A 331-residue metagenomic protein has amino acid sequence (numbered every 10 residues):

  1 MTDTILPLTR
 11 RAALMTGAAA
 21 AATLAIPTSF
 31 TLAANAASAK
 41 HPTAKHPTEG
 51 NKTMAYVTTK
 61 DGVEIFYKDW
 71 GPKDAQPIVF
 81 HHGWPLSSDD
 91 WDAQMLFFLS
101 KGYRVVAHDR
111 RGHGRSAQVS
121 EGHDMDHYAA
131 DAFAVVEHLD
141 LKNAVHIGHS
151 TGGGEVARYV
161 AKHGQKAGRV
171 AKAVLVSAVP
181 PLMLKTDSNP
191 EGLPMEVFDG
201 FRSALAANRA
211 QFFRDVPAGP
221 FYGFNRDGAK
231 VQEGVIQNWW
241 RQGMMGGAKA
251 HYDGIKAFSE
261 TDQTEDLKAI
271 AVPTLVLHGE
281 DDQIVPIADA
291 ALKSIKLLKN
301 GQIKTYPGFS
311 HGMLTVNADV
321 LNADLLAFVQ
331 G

Functional and structural regions predicted by a protein language model:
M1-L8, A12, A19-I26: N-terminal secretory signal peptides
D61-Q118: Conserved HGGG/HGGXW glycine-rich cap/lid loop of the alpha/beta-hydrolase fold
A129-A144: Conserved acidic catalytic loop of the alpha/beta-hydrolase fold
N143-L184: Conserved hydrolase catalytic core segment
P181-L193, S203-K268: Conserved alpha/beta-hydrolase catalytic His-Asp/Glu region
I270, V276-H278: Short beta-strand/loop motif that positions the catalytic acidic residue of the alpha/beta-hydrolase fold
Q283-D289: Conserved alpha/beta-hydrolase "acid-adjacent" motif
G301-G331: Catalytic active-site module of serine/aspartate enzymes centered on a nucleophile-bearing elbow/loop
